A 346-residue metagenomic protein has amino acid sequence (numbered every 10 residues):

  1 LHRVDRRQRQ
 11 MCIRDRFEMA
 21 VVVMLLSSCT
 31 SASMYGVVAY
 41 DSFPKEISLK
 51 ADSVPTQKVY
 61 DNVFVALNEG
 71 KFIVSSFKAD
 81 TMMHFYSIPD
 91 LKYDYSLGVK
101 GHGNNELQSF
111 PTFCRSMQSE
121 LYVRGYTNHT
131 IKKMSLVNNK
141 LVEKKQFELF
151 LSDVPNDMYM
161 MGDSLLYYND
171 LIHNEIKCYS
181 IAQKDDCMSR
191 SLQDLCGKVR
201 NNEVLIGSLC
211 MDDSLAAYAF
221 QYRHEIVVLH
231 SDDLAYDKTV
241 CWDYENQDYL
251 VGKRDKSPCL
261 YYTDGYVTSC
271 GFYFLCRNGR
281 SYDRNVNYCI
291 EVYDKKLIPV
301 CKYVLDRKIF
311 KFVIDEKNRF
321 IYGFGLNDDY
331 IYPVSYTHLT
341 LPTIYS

Functional and structural regions predicted by a protein language model:
L1-D15, H338-S346: Single conserved hydrophobic/aromatic residue that forms the stacking wall/gate of nucleotide- or nucleobase-binding
V37-V59: A short helix->beta-strand "capping" segment at the edge of beta-propeller domains
K50-P55, S96-E106, F147-F150, C187-N202 (+1 more regions): Surface-exposed loop and turn segments in beta-propeller and other repeat-based domains that flank or scaffold
S53-T81: Beta-strand-rich domains and repeat architectures in extracellular enzymes and scaffolds, especially beta-propellers
V63-L67, T112-S116, M158-M161, E203-D212 (+2 more regions): Structural signature of eukaryotic scaffold interfaces centered on beta-propeller domains
Y93-S119: Blade-loop segments of beta-propeller domains
N246-V251, I298-V313: Conserved blade-ending motifs and adjacent loop-strand segments that build the rim/top face of beta-propeller domains
K256-I290: Loop/turn-rich, solvent-exposed surfaces of beta-rich toroidal or solenoidal domains
